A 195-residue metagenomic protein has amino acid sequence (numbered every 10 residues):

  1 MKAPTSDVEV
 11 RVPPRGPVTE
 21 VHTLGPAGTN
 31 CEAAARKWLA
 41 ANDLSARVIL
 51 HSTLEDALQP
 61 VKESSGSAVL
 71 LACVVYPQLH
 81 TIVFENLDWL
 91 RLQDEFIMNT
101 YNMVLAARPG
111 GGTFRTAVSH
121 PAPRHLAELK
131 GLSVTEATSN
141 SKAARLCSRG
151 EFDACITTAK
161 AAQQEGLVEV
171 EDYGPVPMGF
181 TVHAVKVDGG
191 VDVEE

Functional and structural regions predicted by a protein language model:
M1-E195: Domain-level signature for soluble enzymes in the chorismate/prephenate branch of the shikimate pathway
